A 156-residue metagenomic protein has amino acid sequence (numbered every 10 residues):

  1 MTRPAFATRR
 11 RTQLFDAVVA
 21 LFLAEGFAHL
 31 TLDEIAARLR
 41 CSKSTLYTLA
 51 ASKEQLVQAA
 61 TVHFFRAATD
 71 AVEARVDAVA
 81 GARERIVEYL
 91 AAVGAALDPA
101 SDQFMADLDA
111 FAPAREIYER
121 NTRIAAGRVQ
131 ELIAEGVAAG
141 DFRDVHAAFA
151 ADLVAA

Functional and structural regions predicted by a protein language model:
M1-E25, H29-R38, E54-Q58: Basic, helix-initiating cap at the start of DNA-binding domains
A24-F27, T48, F142: Helix-turn-helix/winged-helix DNA-binding modules
L39-A50: Short hydrophobic/aromatic patch on the recognition helix
A50, Q55-F64: Alpha-helical DNA-contacting segments of helix-turn-helix folds
A59, D70-P99, A151-V154: Hydrophobic alpha-helical connector segments
D77-A80, T122-V154: Hydrophobic alpha-helical bundle segments that form small-molecule/ligand-binding pockets
A91-E131: Short secondary-structure transition hinges
